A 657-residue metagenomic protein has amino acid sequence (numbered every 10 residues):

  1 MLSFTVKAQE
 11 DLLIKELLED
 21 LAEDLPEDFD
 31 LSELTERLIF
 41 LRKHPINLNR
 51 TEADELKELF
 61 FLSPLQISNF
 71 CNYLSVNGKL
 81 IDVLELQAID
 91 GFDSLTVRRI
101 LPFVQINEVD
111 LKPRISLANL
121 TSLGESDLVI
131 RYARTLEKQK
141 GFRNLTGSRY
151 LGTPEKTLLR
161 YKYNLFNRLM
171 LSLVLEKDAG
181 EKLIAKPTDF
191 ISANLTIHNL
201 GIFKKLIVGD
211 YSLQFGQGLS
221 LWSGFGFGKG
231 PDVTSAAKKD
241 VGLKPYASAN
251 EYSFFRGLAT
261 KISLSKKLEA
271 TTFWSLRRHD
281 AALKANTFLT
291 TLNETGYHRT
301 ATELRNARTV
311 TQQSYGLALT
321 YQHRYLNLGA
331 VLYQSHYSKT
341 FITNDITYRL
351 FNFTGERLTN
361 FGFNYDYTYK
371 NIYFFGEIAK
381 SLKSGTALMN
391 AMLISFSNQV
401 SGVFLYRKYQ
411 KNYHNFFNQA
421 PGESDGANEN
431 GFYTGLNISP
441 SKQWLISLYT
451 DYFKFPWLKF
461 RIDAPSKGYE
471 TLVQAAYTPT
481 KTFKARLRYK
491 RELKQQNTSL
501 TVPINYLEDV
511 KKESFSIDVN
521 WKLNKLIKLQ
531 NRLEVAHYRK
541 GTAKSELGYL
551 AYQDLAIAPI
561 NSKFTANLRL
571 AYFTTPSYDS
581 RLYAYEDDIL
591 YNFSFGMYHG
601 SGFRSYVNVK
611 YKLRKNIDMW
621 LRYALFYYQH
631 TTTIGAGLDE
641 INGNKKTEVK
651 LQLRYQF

Functional and structural regions predicted by a protein language model:
M1-S3: Bacterial N-terminal signal peptides
V6-T196, G201, K205, D210-Q214: Compositionally biased linear targeting/interaction segments
E52, S63-Q66, D93-T96, F166 (+7 more regions): Residue-level recognition of beta-strand termini and adjacent short loop/turns
Y150-P154, S253-F255, R308-T343, L350-F657: Exposed, low-structure sequence patches enriched in small/polar residues
E176-F190, K244-E251, R305-R308, A379-S381 (+1 more regions): Outer-membrane beta-barrel proteins
A185-L243, A247-D280, F396-H414, S562-Y578: Outer membrane beta-barrel
G228-K238, K284-A301, D587-N592: Surface-exposed loop/turn segments flanking beta-strands in extracellular/periplasmic regions
Y252-H298, R308-V310, S314-T320: Aromatic- and glycine-enriched pocket-lining scaffold segments that form the walls of small-molecule binding clefts
